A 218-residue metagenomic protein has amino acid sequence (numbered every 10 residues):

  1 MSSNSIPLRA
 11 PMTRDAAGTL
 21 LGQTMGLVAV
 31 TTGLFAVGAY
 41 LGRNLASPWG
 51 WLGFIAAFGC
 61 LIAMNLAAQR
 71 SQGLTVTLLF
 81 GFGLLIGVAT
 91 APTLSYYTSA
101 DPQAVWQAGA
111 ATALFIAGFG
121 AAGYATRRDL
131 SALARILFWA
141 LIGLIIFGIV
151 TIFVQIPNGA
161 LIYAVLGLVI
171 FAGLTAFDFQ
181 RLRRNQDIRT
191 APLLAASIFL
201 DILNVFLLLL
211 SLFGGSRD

Functional and structural regions predicted by a protein language model:
M1-D218: A hydrophobic alpha-helical transmembrane-helix feature that marks the membrane cores and membrane-interface segments
